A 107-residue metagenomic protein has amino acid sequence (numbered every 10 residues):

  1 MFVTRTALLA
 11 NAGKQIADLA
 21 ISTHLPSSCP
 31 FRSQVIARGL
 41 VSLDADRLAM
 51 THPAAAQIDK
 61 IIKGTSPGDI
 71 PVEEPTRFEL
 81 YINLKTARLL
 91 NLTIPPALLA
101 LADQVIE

Functional and structural regions predicted by a protein language model:
M1-E107: Short hydrophobic alpha-helices and adjacent helix-cap/hinge residues
